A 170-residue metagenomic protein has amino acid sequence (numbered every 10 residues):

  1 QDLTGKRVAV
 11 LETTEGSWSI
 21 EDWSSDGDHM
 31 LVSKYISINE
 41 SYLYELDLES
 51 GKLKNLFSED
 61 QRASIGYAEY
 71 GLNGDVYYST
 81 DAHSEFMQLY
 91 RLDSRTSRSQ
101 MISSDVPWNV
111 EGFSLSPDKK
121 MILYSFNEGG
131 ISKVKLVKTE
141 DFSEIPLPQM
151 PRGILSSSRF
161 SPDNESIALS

Functional and structural regions predicted by a protein language model:
Q1-S19, K34-Y35, Y44-E69, T80-H83 (+2 more regions): Multi-bladed beta-propeller domains
Q1-T4, S166-S170: Short, intrinsically disordered, charge-balanced linker/junction segments flanking boundaries in proteins
E21-H29, Y67-D75, F113-M121, S158-S166: Blade-terminus and WD-like Trp-Asp/Gly-His loop motifs, strongest in beta-propeller folds
I36-N39, A82-E85, E128-I131: Short glycine/acidic-enriched loop and turn motifs that connect beta-strands
Y90, L123, K135-L136, A168: Generic hydrophobic alpha-helical scaffold/packing signal
F142, I154-S156, S161-N164, S170: Accessory RNA-recognition modules of RNA-modification enzymes
